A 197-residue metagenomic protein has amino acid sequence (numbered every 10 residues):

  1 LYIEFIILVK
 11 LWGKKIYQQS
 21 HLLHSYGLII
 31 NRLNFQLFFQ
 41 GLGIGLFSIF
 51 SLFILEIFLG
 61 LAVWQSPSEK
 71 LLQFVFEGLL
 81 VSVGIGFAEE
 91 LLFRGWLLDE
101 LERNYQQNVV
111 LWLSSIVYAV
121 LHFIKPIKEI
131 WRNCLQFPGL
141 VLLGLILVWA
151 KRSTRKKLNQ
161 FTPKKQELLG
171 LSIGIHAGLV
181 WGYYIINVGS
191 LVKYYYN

Functional and structural regions predicted by a protein language model:
L1-E4, Q73-F74: Alpha-helical transmembrane segments
I3-H21: Membrane-water interface of transmembrane alpha-helices
E4, L8, S51, L97 (+1 more regions): Hydrophobic/aromatic residues in alpha-helical transmembrane segments
S20-L92, L98-N104, I130: Juxtamembrane helix-loop-helix connectors linking adjacent transmembrane helices in multi-pass membrane enzymes
F38-G43, V75-F76, N108-L113, F137-P138 (+1 more regions): Hydrophobic alpha-helical transmembrane segments
F50-L52, V81-G86, Q106-F123, V141-G144: Small-polar-interrupted transmembrane alpha-helices in polytopic inner-membrane proteins
A88-L113, I127-I130, W149-E167: Membrane-interface helix/loop boundary segments of multi-pass membrane proteins
C134-N197: Functionally important transmembrane alpha-helices
